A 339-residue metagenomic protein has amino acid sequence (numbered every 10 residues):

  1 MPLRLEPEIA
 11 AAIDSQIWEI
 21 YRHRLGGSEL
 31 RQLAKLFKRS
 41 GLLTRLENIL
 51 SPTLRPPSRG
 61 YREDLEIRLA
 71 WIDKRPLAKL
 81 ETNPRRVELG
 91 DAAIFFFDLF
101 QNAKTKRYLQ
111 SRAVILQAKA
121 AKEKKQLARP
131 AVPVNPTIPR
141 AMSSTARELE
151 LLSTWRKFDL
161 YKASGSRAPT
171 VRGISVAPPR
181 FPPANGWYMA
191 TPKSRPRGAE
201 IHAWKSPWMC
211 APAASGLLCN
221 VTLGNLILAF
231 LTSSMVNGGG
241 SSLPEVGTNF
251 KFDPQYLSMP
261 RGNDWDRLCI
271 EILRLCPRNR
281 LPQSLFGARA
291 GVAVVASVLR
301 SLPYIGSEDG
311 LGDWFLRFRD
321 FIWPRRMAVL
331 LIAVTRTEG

Functional and structural regions predicted by a protein language model:
P2-L5, A70, V87-G90, F95-D98: Mobile, glycine-rich extracellular loop/lid and propeptide segments that shape or gate substrate/ligand access
R4-L77, E81-R85: Acidic-basic catalytic patches of nuclease active cores, encompassing PD-(D/E)XK and other metal-cofactor nuclease
G41-E47, S51-P56, Y108-Q110, A120-T337: Acidic, metal/cofactor-coordinating or nucleic-acid-engaging core segments within structured domains
E88-L89, L109-S111: Short, well-ordered loop/turn elements at secondary-structure boundaries
A92, V114-A120: Conserved catalytic cores of phosphodiester-cleaving nucleases, focusing on short active-site segments
F95-F100, A121-K125: Short loop/turn segments at secondary-structure transitions that flank enzyme active sites
N102-R107: Short loop/turn motifs that connect adjacent beta-strands in outer-membrane beta-barrel proteins
